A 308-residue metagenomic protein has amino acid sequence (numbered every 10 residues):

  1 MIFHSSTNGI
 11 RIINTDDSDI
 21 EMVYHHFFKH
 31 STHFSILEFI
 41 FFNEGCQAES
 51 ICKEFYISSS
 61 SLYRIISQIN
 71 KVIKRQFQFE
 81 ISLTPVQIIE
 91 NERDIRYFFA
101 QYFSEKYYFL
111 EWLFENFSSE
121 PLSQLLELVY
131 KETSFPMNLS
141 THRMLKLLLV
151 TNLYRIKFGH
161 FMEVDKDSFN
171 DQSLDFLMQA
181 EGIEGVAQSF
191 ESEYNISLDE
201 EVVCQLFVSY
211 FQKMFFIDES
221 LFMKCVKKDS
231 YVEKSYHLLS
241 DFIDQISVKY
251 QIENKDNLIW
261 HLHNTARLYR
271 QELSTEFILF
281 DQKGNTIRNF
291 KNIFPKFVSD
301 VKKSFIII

Functional and structural regions predicted by a protein language model:
M1-I308: A cross-family "folded-core" feature that marks the main globular domain of proteins
